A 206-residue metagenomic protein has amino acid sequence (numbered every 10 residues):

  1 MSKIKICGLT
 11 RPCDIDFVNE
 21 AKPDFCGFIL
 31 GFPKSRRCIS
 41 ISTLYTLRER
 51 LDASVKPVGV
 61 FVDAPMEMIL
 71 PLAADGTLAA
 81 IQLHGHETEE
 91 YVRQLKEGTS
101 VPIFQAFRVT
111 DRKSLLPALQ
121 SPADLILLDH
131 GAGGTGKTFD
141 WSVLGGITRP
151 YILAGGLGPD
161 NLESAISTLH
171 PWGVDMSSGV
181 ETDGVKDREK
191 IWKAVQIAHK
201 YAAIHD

Functional and structural regions predicted by a protein language model:
M1-D206: Conserved N-terminal beta1-alpha1 strand-loop-helix module at the mouth
